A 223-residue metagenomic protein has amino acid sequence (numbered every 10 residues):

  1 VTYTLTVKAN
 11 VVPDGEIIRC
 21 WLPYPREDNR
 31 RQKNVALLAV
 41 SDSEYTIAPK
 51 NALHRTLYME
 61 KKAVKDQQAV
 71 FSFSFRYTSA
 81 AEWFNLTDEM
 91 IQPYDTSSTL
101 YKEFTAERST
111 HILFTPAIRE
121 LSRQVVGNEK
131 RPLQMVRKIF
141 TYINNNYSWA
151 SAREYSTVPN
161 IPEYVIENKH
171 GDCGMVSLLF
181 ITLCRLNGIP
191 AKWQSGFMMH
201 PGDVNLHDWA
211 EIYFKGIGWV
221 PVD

Functional and structural regions predicted by a protein language model:
V1-W83: Intrinsically disordered, low-complexity N-terminal segments that are enriched in acidic
T6-N10, G127, M198: Short beta-turn/strand-loop junction motif enriched in small, turn-promoting residues
V11, K50, V64, Y164 (+2 more regions): Sterically constrained small-residue positions within well-ordered secondary structures of folded domains
C20, I139, A210: Terminal peptide-recognition signature
P49-L53, K65-E167: Acidic low-complexity segments
P132-I139, K169-C184: Active-site nucleophilic cysteine motif
E167-K169, F197: Active-site rim elements
M175-D223: Hydrophobic/aromatic-rich core segments of domains that either
